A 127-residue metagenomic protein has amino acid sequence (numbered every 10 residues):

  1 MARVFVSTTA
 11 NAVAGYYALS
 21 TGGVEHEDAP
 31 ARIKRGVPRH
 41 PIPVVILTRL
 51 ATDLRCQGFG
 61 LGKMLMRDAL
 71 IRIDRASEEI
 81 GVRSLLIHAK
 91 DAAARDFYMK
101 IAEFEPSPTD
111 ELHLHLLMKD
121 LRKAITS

Functional and structural regions predicted by a protein language model:
A2-T8: Cytosolic beta-strand hydrophobic patch enriched in CBS
A10-G15: Glycine-rich acetyl-CoA-binding "A-motif" of GNAT/NAT acetyltransferases
Y16-R49: Conserved acyl-donor/pantetheine-binding loop and adjacent beta-alpha core of acyl/acetyltransferases and related
T48-G58: A short, internal acetyl-CoA/4′-phosphopantetheine-binding micro-motif in the GNAT/acyltransferase core
G58-R72: Conserved acetyl-CoA-binding loop-helix of GNAT-fold acetyltransferases
M66, D91-A94, D110-M118: Short glycine/proline-centered loop/turn elements that form peptide/ligand docking sites
D74, I80-G81, H88-T109: Conserved active-site alpha-helix within GNAT-family acetyltransferase domains
